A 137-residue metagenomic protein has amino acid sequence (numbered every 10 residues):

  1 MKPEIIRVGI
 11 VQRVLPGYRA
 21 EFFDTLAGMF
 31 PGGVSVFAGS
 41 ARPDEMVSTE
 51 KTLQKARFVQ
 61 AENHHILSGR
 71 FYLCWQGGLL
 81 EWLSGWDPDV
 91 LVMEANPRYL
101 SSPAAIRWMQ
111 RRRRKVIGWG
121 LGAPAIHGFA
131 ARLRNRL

Functional and structural regions predicted by a protein language model:
M1-N63, L83-W86: N-terminal subdomain of nucleotide-sugar transferases
G9, L79-L100, R114-I117: Short N-terminal targeting/anchoring amphipathic segment
V11-V14, I66-Y72, P124-F129: Short, flexible loop segments at the rims of nucleotide/cofactor-binding pockets, characterized by
F22-A27, P103-Q110: Histidine-anchored nucleotide/phosphate-binding helix
K51-K55, M109-R111, L133-L137: Short, hinge-like loop/turn segments at secondary-structure boundaries
K55-L80, E94-A95: A short, charged, and often flexible helix/loop element on the N-terminal side of the glycosyltransferase catalytic
L73-L83, S102-R107: Short, charged beta->alpha transition segments
N96-L100, W108, R112-R132: A short, histidine- and acid-enriched strand-loop-helix "catalytic/donor-clamping" loop that lines the nucleotide-sugar
